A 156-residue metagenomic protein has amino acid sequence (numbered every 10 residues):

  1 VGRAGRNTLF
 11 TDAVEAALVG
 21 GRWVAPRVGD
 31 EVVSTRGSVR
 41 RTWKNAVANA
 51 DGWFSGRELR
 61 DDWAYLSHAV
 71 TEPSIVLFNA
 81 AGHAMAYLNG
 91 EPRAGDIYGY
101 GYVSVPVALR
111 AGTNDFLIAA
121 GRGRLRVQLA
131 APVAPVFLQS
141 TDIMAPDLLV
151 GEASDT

Functional and structural regions predicted by a protein language model:
V1-A50, L117-T156: Accessory carbohydrate-binding/adhesion or oligomerization-edge regions at the termini of glycan-active proteins
G52-D62, A94-Y100: Extracellular beta-rich ligand/substrate-recognition surface
E58-R60, A64-V76, P106-A111: Extracellular and analogous surface-interaction loops
R60-A64, S74, G82, G123-L125 (+1 more regions): Residues at beta-strand starts and edge strands
W63-L66, G101-S104, I143-L149: Short structured motifs
V70-Y87, F116: Aromatic-lined ligand-binding clefts that engage carbohydrates, nucleic acids, or primary amines
M85-P132: Beta-strand-rich ligand-recognition modules
